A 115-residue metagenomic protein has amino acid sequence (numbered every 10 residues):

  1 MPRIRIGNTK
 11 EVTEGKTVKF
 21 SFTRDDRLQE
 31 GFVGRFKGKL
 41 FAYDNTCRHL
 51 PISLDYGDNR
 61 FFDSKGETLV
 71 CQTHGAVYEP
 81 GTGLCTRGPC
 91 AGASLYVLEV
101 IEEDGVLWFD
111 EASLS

Functional and structural regions predicted by a protein language model:
M1-K65, E79-P80, S94-S115: N-terminal pre-ligand scaffold of iron-sulfur
C47, C71-H74: Short cysteine clusters
T68: A short acidic, glycine-rich active-site loop that binds or catalyzes chemistry on phosphate/adenosine moieties
R87-C90, L98: Short proline/glycine-enriched turn/loop segments at secondary-structure junctions
